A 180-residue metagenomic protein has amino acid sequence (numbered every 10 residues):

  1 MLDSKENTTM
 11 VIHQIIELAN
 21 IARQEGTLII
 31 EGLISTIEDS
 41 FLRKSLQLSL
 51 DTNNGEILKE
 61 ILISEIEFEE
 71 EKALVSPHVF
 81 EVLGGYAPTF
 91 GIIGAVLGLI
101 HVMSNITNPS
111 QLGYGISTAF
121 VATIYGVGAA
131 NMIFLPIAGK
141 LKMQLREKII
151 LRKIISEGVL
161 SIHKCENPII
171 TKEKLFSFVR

Functional and structural regions predicted by a protein language model:
M1-S76, K148-R180: Large intracellular
E67-Q144: Helix-termination/interfacial motifs at the ends of transmembrane alpha-helices
